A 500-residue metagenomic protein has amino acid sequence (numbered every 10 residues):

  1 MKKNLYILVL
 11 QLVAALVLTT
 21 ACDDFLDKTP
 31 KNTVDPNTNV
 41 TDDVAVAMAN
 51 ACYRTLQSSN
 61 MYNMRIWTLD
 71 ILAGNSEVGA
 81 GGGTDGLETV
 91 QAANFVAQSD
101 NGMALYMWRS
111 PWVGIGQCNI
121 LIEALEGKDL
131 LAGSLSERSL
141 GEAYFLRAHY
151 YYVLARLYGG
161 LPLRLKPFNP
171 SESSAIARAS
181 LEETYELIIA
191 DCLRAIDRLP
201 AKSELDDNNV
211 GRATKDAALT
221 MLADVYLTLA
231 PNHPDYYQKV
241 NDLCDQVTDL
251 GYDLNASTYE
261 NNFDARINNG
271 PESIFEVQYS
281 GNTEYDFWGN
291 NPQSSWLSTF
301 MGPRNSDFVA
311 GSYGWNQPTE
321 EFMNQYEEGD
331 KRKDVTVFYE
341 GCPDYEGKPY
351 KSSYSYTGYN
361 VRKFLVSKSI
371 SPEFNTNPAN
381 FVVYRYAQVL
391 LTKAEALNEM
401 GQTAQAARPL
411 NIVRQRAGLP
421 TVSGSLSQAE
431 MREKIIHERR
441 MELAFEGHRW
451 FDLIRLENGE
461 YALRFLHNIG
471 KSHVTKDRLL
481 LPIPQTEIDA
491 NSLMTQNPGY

Functional and structural regions predicted by a protein language model:
M1, L16-D43, A148, I188 (+4 more regions): Bacterial Sec-dependent N-terminal signal peptides
A21, F25, Y53, M61 (+8 more regions): Long, intrinsically disordered, low-complexity segments
C22-A73, I120, E182, N324 (+1 more regions): Acidic, glycine-rich segments characteristic of secretory precursors and extracytoplasmic regions
D35-N39, Y62-G82, R164-P167, P200-T220 (+6 more regions): Short, surface-exposed recognition loops and adjoining beta-strand edges that mediate ligand/DNA contacts, enriched
V46-N50, R54-N60, G83-Y158, S174-E186 (+5 more regions): Conserved, well-structured interaction surfaces
L87, Q91-V96, M323-Y386: Flexible, polar/acidic helix-loop-strand segments at domain edges
